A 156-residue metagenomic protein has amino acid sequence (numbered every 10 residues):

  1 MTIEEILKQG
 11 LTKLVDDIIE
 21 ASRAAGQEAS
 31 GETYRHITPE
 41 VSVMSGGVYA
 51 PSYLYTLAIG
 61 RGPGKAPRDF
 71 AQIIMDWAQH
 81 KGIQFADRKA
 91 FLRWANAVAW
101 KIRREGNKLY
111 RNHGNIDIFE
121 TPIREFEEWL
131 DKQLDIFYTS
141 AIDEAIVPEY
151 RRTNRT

Functional and structural regions predicted by a protein language model:
M1-S45: Charge-rich, low-complexity N-terminal segments
E32-T156: Charged, low-complexity interaction tracts
